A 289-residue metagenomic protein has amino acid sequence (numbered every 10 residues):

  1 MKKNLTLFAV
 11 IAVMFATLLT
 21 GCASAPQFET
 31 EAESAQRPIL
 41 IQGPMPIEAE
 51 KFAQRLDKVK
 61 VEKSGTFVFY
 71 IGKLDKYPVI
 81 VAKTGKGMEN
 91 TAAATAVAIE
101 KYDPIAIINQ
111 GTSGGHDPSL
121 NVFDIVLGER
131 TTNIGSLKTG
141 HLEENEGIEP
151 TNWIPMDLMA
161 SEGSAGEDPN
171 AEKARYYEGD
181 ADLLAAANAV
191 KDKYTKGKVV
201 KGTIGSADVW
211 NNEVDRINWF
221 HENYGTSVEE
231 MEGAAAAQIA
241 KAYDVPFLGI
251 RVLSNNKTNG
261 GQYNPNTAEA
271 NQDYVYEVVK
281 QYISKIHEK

Functional and structural regions predicted by a protein language model:
M1-A9: Bacterial N-terminal signal peptides that target proteins for export
L19-G21: C-terminal motif of bacterial Sec signal peptides marking the signal peptidase cleavage site
P26-A96: N-terminal short beta-loop-beta anion/metal-coordinating cradle
D103-I105: Proline-aspartate-enriched helix->loop->beta-strand connector
D117-H221: Mid-sequence, gly/pro-rich, charge-dense loop/helix-turn segments that line enzyme active sites
A207-G249, T258: A C-terminal functional module that forms or caps the active site or interfaces directly with catalytic machinery
K257-K289: His/Asp/Glu-rich mid-to-C-terminal helical/loop segments that flank catalytic regions of hydrolases
